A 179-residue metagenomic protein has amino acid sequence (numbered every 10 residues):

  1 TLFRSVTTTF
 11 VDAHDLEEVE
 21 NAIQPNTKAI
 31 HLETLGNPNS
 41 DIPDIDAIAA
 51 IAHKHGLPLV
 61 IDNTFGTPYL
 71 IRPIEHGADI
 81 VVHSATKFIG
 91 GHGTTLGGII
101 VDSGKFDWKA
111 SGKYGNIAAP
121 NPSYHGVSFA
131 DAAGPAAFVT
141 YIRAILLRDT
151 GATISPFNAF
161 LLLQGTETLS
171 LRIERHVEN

Functional and structural regions predicted by a protein language model:
F3-N179: Conserved PLP-enzyme active-site core in the AAT-like
